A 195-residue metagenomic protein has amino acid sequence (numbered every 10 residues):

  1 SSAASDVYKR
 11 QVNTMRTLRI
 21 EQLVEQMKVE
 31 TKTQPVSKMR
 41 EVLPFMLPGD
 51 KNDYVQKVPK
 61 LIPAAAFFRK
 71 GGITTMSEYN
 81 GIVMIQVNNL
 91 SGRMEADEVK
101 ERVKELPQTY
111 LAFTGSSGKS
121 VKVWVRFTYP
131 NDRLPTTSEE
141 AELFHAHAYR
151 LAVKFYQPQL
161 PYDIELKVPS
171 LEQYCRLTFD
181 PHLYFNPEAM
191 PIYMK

Functional and structural regions predicted by a protein language model:
S1-Y8: Short, small-residue-biased leader/transition segments that mark boundaries at the very start of proteins
L23-N80: SsDNA-processing nucleotidyl-transfer enzymes
G81-V87: Active-site-flanking beta-strand signature of metal-NTP-handling nucleotidyl enzymes and homologous cyclase-like
L90-M94, P130: Short acidic, S/G/P-rich loop/turn micro-motifs used as interaction or catalytic elements
R93-P107: Short amphipathic alpha-helix segments
V99-R102, F127-L160, L183-K195: Helical (often loop-to-helix) elements that flank the catalytic cores of nucleotide-handling enzymes
Y110-T137, E172-T178: Histidine-centered divalent-metal-coordination microenvironment in nucleic-acid enzymes
D163-L183, A189: Acidic carboxylate-rich catalytic motifs and surrounding loops in phosphoryl-/glycosyl-chemistry enzymes
